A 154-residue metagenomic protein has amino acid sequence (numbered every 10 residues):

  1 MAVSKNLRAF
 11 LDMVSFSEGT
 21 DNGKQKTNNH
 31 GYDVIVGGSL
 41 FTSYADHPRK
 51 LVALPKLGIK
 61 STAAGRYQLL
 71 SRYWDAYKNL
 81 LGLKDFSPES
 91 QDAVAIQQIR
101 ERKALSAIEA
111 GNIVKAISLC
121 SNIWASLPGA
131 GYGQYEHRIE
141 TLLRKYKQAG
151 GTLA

Functional and structural regions predicted by a protein language model:
M1-K84, A93-A154: Cell-wall polysaccharide-cleaving catalytic domain and substrate-binding groove, primarily in peptidoglycan/chitin
